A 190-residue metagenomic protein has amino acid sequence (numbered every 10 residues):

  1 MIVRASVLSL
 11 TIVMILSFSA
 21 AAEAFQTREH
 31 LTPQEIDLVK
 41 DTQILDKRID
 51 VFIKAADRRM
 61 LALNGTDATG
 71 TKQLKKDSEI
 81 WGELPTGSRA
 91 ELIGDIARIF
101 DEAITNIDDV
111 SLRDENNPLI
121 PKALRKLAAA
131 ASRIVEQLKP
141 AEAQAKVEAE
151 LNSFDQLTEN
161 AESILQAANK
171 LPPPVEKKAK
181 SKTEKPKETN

Functional and structural regions predicted by a protein language model:
M1-R4: N-terminal secretory signal peptides that target proteins for export/translocation
S6-S17: Bacterial N-terminal signal peptides
A22-N190: Long, charged/polar, soluble alpha-helical segments
